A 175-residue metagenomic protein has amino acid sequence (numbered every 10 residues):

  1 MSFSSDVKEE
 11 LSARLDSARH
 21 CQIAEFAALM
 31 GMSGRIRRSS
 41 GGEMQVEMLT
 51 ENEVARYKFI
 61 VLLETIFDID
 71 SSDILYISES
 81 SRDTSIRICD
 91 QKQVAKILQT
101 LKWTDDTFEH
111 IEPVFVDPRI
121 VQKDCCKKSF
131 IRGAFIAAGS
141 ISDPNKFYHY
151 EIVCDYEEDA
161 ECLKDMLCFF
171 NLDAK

Functional and structural regions predicted by a protein language model:
M1-I60, I66, V114-M166, F170: Intein-associated homing endonuclease modules of the LAGLIDADG/DOD-type, together with closely related HINT-family
R56-C126: A broadly used, surface-exposed interaction patch
D173-K175: Compact structured core domains
